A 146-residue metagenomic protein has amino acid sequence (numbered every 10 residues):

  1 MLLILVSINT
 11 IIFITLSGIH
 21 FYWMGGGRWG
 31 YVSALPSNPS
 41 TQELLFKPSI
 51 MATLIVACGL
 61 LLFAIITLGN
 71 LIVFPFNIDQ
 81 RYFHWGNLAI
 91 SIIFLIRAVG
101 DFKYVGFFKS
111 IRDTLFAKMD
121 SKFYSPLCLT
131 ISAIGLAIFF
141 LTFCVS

Functional and structural regions predicted by a protein language model:
M1-L16: Cytosolic juxtamembrane helix and N-cap/initiation of the first transmembrane helix
I11, N38-L71, L88-I92, A98: Core segments of alpha-helical transmembrane spans in multipass integral membrane proteins
F13-W23, L60-T67, N87, F94-D101 (+1 more regions): Helical transmembrane-bundle signal
I19-I55, V73-F74, F108-A117: Interfacial loop at the N-terminal end of multi-pass membrane proteins
W29, G59-F76, K103-F107, L141: Membrane-helix exit/interface motif
N70, G135-S146: Juxtamembrane boundary at the C-terminal end of a transmembrane helix
I72-Y104: Mid-chain, well-packed structural core segment of small domains
F83-A89, L115-I131: Individual transmembrane alpha-helices with interfacial aromatic-anchor signatures
